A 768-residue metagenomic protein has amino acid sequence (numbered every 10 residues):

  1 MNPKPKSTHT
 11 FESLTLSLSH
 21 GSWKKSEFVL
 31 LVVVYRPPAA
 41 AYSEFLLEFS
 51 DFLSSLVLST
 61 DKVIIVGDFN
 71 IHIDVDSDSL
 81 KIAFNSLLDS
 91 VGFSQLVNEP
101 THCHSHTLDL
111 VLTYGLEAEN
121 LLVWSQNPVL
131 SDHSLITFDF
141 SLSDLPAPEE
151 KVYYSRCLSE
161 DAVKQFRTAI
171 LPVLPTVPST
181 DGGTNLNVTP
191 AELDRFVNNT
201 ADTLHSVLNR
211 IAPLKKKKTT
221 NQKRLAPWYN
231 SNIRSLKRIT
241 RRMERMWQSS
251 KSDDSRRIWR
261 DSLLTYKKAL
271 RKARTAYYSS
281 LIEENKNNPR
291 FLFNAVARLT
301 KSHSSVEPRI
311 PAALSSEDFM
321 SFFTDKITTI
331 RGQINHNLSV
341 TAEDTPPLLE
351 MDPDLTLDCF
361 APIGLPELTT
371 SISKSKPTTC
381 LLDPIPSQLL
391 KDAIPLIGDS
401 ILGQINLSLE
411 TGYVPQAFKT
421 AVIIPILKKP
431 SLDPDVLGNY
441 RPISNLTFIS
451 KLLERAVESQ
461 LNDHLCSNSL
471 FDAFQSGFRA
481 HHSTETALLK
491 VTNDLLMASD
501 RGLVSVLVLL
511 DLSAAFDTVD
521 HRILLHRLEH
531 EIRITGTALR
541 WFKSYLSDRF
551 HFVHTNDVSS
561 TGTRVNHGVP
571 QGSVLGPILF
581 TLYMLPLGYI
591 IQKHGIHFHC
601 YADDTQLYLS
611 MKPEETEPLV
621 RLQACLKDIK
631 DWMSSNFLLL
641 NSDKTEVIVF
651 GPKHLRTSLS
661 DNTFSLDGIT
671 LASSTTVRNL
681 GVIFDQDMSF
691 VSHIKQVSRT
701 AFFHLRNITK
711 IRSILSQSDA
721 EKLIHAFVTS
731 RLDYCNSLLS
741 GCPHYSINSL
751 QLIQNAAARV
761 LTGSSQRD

Functional and structural regions predicted by a protein language model:
T8-T10, F323, D354, D358-P570 (+2 more regions): Conserved pre-catalytic core of RNA-dependent polymerases
S17-V29, G115-T220, K301-P308, A312-E317 (+3 more regions): Surface polyanion/phosphate-binding segment centered on an Asp-His-Pro turn
L46, F52-I65, V457-Q475, D500 (+1 more regions): Active-site palm subdomain of RNA-directed nucleic acid polymerases
P100-E117, L121-W124, D358, E614 (+2 more regions): Short, conserved micro-motifs composed of acidic
D139, S143-L145, E192-R195, T203 (+9 more regions): Surface-exposed loop/turn segments and immediately adjacent short secondary-structure elements within folded domains
L158-H205, I669-L739: Basic, alpha-helical interaction scaffolds
K216-Q222, A226-Y229, Y278-I282, H599-A602 (+4 more regions): Non-catalytic, peripheral interaction segments enriched in hydrophobic/basic residues
L225-K326, A361-I405, E410-V414, L496-V504 (+3 more regions): Short, charged alpha-helical motifs in flexible N/C-terminal segments and linkers
